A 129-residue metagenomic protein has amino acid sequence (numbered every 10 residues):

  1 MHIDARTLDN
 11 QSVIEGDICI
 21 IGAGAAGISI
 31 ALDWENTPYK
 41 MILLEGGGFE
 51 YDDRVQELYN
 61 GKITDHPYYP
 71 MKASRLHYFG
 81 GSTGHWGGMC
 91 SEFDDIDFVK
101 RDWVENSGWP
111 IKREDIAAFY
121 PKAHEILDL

Functional and structural regions predicted by a protein language model:
M1-I18, N36-P38: Extreme N-terminal leader/targeting segments of oxidoreductases
H2, T7, I30, D65-H66 (+2 more regions): Hydrophobic alpha-helical segments, principally membrane-spanning helices and signal/leader peptides
N10, Y59, R75, D94 (+1 more regions): Glycine-rich, flexible loop/turn motifs
G16-L43, G47-E50: N-terminal Rossmann-like FAD-binding beta1-loop-alpha1 element of flavoenzymes
W34, P38-M41, G48-R54, F93 (+1 more regions): A generic secondary-structure signal for well-formed alpha-helical elements
G48-S91: Conserved N-terminal glycine-rich FAD pyrophosphate-binding loop of Rossmann-like flavoproteins
G84-L129: Rossmann-like flavin
